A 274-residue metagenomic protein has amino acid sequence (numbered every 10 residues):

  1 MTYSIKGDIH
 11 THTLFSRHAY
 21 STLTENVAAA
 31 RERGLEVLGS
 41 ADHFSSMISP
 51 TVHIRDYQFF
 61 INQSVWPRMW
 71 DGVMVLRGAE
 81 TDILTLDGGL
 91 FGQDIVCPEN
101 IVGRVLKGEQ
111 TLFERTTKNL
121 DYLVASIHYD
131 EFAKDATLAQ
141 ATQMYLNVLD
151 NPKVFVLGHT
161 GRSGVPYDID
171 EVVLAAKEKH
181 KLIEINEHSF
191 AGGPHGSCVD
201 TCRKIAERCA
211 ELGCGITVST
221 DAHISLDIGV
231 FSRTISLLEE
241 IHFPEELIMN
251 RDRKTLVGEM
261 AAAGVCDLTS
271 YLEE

Functional and structural regions predicted by a protein language model:
M1-I9, T13, T22-T24, A28 (+2 more regions): Charged catalytic cores and adjacent phosphate/nucleic-acid-binding surfaces used for phosphate/nucleic-acid chemistry
H12-F15, F44-M47, Y129-E131, S189-A191: A short, flexible beta-alpha/helix-coil linker loop
S16-I54: Metal-associated gating/positioning segment near the N- to mid-region
R17-S21, I54, D135-A139, G196-D200: Conserved phosphate-coordination/catalytic loops
L38, V75, I216: Hydrophobic anchor at the start of a short beta-strand that flanks the dinucleotide cofactor-binding loop
H43-F44, E80, H188, A222: Short, ordered loop/turn segments at secondary-structure junctions
I48-E184, E239-I241, M260-E274: Extended substrate/RNA-proximal surfaces in nucleic-acid metabolism proteins
